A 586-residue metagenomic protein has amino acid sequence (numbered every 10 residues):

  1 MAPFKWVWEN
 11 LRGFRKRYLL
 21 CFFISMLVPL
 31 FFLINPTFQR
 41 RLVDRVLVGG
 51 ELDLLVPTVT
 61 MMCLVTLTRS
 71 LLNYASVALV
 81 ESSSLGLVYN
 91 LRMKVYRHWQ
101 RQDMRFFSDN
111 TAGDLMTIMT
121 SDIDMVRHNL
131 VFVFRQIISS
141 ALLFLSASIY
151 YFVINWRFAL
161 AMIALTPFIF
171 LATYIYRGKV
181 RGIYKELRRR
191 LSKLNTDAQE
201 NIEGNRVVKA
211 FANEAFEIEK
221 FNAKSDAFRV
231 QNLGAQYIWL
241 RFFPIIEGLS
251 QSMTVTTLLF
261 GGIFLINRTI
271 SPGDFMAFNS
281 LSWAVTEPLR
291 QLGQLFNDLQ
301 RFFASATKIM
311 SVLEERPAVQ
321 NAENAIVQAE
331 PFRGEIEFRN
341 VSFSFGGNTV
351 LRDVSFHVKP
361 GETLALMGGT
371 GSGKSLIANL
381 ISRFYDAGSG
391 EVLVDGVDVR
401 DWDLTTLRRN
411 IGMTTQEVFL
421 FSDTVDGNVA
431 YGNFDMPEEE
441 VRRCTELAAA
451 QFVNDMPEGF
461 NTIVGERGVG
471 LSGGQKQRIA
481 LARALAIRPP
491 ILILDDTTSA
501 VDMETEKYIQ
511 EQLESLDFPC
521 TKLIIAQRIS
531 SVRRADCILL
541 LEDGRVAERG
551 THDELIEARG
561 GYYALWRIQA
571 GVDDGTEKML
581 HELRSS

Functional and structural regions predicted by a protein language model:
M1-F32, L47-V59, S76-V80, S84 (+11 more regions): Membrane-integrated ABC transporters
F4, F23-I24, V28-R40, D44-V48 (+16 more regions): Juxtamembrane helix-loop junctions of ABC transporter transmembrane domains
R12-K16, M104-R105, S121-L130, F134 (+8 more regions): An intracellular "coupling" helix at the cytosolic face of ABC transporter transmembrane type-1 domains
G13, R17-P29, V65, F132-E186 (+2 more regions): Transmembrane helices of ABC transporter permease
E51-L55, Y150-A164, G234-K308, V312-L313: Helix-loop-helix
V95, W99, V208, I309 (+1 more regions): Helix-loop junctions and hydrophobic alpha-helical segments within the transmembrane domains of large membrane
W99, F221, F338-N340: Conserved catalytic Walker-motif region of ABC-type ATPase nucleotide-binding domains
A329-S586: ABC-type nucleotide-binding domain
